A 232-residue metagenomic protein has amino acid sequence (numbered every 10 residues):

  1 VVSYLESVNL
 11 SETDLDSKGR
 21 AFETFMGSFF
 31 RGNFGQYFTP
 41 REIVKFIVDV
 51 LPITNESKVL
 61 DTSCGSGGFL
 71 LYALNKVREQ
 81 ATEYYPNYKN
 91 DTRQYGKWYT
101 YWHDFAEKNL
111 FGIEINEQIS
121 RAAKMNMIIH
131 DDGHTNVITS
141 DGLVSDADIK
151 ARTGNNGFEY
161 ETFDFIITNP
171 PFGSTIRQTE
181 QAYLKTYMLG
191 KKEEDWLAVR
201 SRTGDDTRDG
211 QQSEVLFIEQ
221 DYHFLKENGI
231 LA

Functional and structural regions predicted by a protein language model:
V1-G27: Long recognition/docking surfaces used for binding and targeting
S11, N33-Y37, G204-Q211: Short acidic-aromatic active-site loops that bind/stabilize oxyanions
S17, A21, I119, E159 (+1 more regions): Helical mechanochemical/support elements of P-loop NTPase systems and associated helical scaffolds
S17-E42, V48-V50: Class I SAM-dependent transferase core
Q36-E161, F165-T168, G173-L184, G190: Conserved S-adenosyl-L-methionine
T186-T203: A solvent-exposed, charged loop/short amphipathic helix patch at secondary-structure junctions
V199-A232: Conserved Class I SAM-dependent methyltransferase catalytic core
